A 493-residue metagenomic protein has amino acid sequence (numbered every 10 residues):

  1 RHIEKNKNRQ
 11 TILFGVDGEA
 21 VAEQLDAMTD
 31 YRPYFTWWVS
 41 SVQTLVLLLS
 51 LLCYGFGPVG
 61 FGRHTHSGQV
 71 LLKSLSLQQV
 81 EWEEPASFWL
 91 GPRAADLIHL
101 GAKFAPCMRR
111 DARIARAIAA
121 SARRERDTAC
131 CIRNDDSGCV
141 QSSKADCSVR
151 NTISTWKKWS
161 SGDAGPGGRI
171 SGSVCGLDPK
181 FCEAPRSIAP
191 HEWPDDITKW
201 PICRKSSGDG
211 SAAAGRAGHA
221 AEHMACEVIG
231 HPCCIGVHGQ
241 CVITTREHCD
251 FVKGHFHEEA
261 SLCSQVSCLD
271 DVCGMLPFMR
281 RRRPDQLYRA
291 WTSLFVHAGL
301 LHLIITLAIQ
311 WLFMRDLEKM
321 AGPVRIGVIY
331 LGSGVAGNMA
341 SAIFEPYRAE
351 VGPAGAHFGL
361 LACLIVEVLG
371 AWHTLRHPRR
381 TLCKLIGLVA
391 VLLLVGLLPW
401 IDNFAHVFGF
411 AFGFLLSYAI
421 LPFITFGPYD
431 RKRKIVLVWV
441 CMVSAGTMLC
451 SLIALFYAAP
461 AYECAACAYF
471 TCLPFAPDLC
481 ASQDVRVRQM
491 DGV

Functional and structural regions predicted by a protein language model:
R1-Y34, V42-G274, L394-V493: C-terminal transmembrane module of polytopic alpha-helical membrane proteins
T36-S41, I304, G327-L331, L382-I386 (+2 more regions): Hydrophobic alpha-helical transmembrane segments
E247, L269-L294, I304, H373: Fold-level signal for large, globular catalytic cores of enzyme and receptor domains
L294-L364: Transmembrane helix-loop-helix
Q310-L331, V368-H373, L415-K432: Solvent-exposed interhelical
L331-V335, A356, V389, V407 (+1 more regions): Residue-level signature of the transmembrane alpha-helical core of multi-pass small-molecule transporters
I343-V351, T374, G396-F404: Membrane-interface helix caps and helix-loop-helix hairpins in membrane proteins
H357-G396, Y418-L421: Multi-pass alpha-helical transmembrane bundles in non-GPCR membrane proteins that perform intramembrane catalysis
